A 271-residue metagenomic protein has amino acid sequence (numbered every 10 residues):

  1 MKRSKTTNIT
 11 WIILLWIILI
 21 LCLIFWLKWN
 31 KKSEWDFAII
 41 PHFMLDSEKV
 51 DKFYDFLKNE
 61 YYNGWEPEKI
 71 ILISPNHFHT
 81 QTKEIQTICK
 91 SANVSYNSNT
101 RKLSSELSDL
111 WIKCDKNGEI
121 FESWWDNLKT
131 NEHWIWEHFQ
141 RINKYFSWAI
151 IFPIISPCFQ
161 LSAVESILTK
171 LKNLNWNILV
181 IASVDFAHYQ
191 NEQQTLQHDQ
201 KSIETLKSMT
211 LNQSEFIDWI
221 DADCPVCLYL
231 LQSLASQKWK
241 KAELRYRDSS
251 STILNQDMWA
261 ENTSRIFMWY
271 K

Functional and structural regions predicted by a protein language model:
M1, M268-Y270: Charged interaction patches that mediate protein-protein contacts
K2-I17: N-terminal Sec-pathway targeting helices
I20-N255, W259, W269: Active-site histidine-anchored catalytic micro-motif
S264-I266: Short beta-strand micro-motifs in enzyme catalytic cores
